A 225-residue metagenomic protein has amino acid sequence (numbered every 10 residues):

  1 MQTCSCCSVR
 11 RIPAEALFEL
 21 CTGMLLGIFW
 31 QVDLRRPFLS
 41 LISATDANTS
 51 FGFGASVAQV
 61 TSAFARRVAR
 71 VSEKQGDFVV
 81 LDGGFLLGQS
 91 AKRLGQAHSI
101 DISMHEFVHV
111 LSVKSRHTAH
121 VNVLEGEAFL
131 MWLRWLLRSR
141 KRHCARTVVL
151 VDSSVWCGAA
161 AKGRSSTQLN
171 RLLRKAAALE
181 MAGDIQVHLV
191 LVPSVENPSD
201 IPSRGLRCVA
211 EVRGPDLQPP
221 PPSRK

Functional and structural regions predicted by a protein language model:
M1-L41, D200: C-terminal reverse transcriptase regions that engage the nucleic-acid substrate
C6-F18, V32, A44-N48, R116-V121 (+2 more regions): Conserved, non-catalytic sequence blocks in retroelement Pol enzymes and Pol-derived host proteins
R36-L39, N48-G52, R142-A145, D184-Q186: Short, well-ordered loop/turn elements at secondary-structure boundaries
S43, A47-A55, V155-C157: Short acidic, Gly/Ser-rich segments with clustered Asp/Glu that frequently serve as metal-coordination loops in enzyme
V57-S62, K162-Q168, S203-R213: Short secondary-structure boundary/capping segments
S62-E127, V155: A short, polar/acidic, helix/strand-boundary loop motif
R70-G88, G205-K225: Flexible, low-complexity interdomain linkers flanking nucleic-acid-processing modules
F129-R204: RNase H catalytic domain
